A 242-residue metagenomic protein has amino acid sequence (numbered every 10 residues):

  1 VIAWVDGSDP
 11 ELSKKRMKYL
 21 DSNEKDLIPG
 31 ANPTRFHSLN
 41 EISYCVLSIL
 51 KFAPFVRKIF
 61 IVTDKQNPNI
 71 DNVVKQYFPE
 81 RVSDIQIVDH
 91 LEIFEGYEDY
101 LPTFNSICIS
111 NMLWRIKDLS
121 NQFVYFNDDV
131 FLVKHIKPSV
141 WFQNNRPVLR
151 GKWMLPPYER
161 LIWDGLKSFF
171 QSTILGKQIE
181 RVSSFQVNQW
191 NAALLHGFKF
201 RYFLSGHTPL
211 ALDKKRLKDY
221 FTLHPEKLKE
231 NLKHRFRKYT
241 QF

Functional and structural regions predicted by a protein language model:
V1-G7: Short, hydrophobic/glycine-enriched beta-strand segments
G7-R35: A solvent-exposed, charged loop/short amphipathic helix patch at secondary-structure junctions
S8-L12, N67-N72, E95-G96, F131-H135 (+4 more regions): Short catalytic/ligand-binding loop motif for oxyanion handling, primarily in non-cytosolic enzymes, centered on
D26-P33, H37, N69-L119: Active-site-proximal specificity loops/subdomain of glycosyltransferases
S48-V56: Short, acidic, metal-binding catalytic loop of nucleotide-sugar glycosyltransferases
R57-Q66: Short beta-strand/loop segment that forms part of the nucleotide-sugar
N67-P68, M112-L155: GT-A fold catalytic core of metal-dependent nucleotide-sugar glycosyltransferases, centered on the diacidic
V148-F242: Long, charge-rich alpha-helical interaction segments
